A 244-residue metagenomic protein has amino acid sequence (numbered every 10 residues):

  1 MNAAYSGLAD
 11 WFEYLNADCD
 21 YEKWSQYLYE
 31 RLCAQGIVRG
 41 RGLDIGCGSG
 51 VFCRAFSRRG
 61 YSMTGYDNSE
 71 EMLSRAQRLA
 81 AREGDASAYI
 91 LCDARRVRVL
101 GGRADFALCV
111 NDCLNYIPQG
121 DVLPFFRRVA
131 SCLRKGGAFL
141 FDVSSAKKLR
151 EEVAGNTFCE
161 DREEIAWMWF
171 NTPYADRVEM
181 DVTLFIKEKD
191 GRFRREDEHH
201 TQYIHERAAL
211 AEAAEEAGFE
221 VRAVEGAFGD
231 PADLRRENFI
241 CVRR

Functional and structural regions predicted by a protein language model:
M1-V38: Conserved class I S-adenosyl-L-methionine
R39-G46: Conserved class I S-adenosyl-L-methionine
V51-R96: Class I SAM-dependent methyltransferase SAM/SAH-binding core
V99-F106: A short acidic, Gly/Pro-enriched loop at the edge of an enzyme's catalytic core that lines a small-molecule cofactor
V110-N111: Residues lining the SAM
G120, L140-A211: SAM-dependent methyltransferase
L123-K135: A short glycine-rich, Lys/Arg-flanked "PGG" loop and its adjoining helix->strand segment in the class I
R207-R244: C-terminal lobe and adjacent flexible extensions of AdoMet/dcAdoMet transferase-like proteins
